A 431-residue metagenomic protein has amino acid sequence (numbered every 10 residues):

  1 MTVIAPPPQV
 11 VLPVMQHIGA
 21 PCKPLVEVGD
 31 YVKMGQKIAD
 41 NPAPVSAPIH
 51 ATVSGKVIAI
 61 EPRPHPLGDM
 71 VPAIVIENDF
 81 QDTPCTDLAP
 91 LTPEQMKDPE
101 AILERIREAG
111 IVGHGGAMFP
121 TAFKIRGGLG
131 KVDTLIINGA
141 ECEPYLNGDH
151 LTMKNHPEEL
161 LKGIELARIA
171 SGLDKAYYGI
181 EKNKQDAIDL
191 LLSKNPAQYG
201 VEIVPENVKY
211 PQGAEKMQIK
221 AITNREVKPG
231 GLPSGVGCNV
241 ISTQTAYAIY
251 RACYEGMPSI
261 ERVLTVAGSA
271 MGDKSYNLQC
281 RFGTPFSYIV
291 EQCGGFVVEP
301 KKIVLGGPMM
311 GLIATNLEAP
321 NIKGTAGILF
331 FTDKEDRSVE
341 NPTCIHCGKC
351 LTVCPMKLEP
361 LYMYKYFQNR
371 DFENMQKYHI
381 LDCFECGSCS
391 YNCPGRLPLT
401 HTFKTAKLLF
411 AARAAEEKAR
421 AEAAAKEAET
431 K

Functional and structural regions predicted by a protein language model:
M1-L25: N-terminal, Lys/Arg-enriched amphipathic/low-complexity engagement segments that precede the first folded domain
C22-Y31, G35: Short histidine-centered loop motifs in beta-beta connectors
K33-S46, E61, P72-N78: Short hydrophobic beta/alpha edge segments that flank linear recognition/processing sites
G55-V57: Conserved hydrophobic positions within beta-strands
P64-F119, L129: Acidic low-complexity segments
T83-C85, G113, L135-D149: Gly-rich Lys/Arg/Thr-decorated short loops/hinges at beta-loop-alpha junctions or inter-strand turns that position
D174-F286, Q292-V297: Hydrophobic alpha-helical positions that pack around
A326-N341, L351, P355-K431: Ferredoxin-type iron-sulfur electron-transfer modules in oxidoreductases and energy-metabolism complexes
